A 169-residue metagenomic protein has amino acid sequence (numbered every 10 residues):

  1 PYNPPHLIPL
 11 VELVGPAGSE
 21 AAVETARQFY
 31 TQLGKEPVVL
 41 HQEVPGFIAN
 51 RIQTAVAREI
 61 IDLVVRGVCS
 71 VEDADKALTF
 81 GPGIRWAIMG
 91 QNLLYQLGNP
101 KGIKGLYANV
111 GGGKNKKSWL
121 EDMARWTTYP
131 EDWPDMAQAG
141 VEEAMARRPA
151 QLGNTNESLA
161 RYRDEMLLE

Functional and structural regions predicted by a protein language model:
P1-R51: Rossmann-fold dinucleotide-binding core
P5, A55, G98: Residue-level signal for short amphipathic helical patches enriched in basic/charged and nearby hydrophobic residues
V11, P45, E59-I60, Y95 (+1 more regions): Residue-level detector of alpha-helix boundaries and kinks
A21-E24, K35, V39, R66 (+1 more regions): NAD(P)-dependent Rossmann-like dehydrogenase/reductase catalytic/cofactor-binding core
F29-Q32, E59, G113: Solvent-exposed, charged/polar functional surfaces in cytosolic regulatory/catalytic domains
A49, Q53-E59: Structural/interface elements that position substrates and couple domains in central-metabolism enzymes
